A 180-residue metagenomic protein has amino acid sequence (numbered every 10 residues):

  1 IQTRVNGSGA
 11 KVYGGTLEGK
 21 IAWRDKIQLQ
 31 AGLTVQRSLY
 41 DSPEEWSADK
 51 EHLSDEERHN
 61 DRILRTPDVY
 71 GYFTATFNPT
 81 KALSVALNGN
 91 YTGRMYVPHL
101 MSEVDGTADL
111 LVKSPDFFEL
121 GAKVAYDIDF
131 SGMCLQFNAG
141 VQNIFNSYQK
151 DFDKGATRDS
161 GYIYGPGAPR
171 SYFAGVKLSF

Functional and structural regions predicted by a protein language model:
I1-R4, H52-H59, E103-L110, A156-S160: Extracytoplasmic loops and strand-loop junctions of Gram-negative outer membrane beta-barrel proteins
T3, E18, S54, T74 (+7 more regions): Residue-level signal for the start and early helices of compact helical domains
T3-L100, F145-Y148, K177: Gram-negative outer-membrane beta-barrel transporters
G7-S8, I63, V112-P115, Y164: Short Gly/Pro-enriched turn/cap motifs at secondary-structure boundaries
G9-Y13, P67-G71, D116-L120, M133 (+1 more regions): Residues that define the transmembrane beta-barrel architecture of outer-membrane proteins
A22-R24, N78, K113-P115, F130 (+1 more regions): Surface-exposed coil/turn segments at beta-strand junctions on protein surfaces, enriched
A82-M101, D105-G121, A125: Extracytoplasmic gating/loop element in the C-terminal half of outer-membrane beta-barrel translocons and assembly
N90-M101, Y126-F180: C-terminal beta-signal and adjacent terminal beta-strands/loops of Gram-negative outer-membrane beta-barrel proteins
